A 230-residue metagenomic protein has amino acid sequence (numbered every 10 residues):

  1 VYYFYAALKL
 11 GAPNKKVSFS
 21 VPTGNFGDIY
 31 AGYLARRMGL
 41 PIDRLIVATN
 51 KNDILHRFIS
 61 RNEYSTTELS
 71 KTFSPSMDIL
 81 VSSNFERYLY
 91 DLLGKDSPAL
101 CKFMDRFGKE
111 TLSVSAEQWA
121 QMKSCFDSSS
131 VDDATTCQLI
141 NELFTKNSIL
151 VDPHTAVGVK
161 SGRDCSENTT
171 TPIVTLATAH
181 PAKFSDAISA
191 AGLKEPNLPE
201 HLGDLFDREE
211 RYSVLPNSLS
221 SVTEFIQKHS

Functional and structural regions predicted by a protein language model:
V1-S230: PLP-dependent amino-acid enzyme catalytic core
